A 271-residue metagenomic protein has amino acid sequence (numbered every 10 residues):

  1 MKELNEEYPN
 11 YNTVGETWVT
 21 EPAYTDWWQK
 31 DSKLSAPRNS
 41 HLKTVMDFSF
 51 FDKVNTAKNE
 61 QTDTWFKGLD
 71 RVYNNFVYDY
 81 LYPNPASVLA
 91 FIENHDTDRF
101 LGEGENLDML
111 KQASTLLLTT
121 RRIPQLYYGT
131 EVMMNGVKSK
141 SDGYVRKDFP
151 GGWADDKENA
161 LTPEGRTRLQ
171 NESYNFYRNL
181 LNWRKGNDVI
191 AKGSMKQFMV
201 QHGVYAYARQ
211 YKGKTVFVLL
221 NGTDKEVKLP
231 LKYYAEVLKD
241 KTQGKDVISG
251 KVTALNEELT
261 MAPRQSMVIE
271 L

Functional and structural regions predicted by a protein language model:
M1-Y82, E105-L107, L116, M133-N159 (+5 more regions): Active-site-proximal helices and loops of the catalytic beta/alpha 8
N12-V14, S87-A90, P124-Q125: Structural preference for beta-strand elements that scaffold enzyme active sites
E16-W18, I92-D96, Y128-V132, L220-G222: Active-site-proximal beta-strand/loop segments in catalytic clefts of secreted hydrolases
P83-E105: Active-site clefts of carbohydrate-active enzymes
Q112-A113: Short, hydrophobic/aromatic alpha-helical segments in well-folded domains
R121, L126, V132-L271: Carbohydrate-interacting/catalytic domains
